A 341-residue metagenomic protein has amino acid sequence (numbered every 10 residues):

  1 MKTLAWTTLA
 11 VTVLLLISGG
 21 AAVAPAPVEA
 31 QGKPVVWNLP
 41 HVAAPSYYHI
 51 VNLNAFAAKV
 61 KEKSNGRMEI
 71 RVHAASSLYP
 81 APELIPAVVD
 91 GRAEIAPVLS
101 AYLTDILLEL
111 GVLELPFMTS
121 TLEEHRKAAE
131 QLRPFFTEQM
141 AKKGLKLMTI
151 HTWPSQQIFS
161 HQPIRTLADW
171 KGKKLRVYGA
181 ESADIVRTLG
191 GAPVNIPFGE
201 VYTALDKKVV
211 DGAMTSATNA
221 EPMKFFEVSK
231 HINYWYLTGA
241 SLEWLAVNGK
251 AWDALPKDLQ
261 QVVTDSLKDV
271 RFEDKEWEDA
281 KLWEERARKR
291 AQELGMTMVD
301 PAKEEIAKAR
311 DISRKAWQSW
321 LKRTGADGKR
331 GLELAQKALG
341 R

Functional and structural regions predicted by a protein language model:
M1-V36, R341: Short, low-complexity disordered leader/linker segments with a strong preference for bacterial N-terminal type II
E29-E124, L132-R341: N-terminal secretory/targeting leader peptides
